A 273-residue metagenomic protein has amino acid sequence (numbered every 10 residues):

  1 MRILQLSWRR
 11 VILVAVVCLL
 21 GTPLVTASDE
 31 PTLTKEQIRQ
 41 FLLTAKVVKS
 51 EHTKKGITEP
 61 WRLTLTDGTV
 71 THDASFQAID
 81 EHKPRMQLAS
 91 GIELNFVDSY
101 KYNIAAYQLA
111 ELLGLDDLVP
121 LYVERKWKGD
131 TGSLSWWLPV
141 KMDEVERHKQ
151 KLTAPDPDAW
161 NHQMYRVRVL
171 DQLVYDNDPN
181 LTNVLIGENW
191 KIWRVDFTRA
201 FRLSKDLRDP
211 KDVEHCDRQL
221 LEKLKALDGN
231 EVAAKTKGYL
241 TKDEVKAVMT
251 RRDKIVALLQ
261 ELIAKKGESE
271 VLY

Functional and structural regions predicted by a protein language model:
R2-I12: Bacterial N-terminal signal peptides that target proteins for export
V11-P23: Bacterial N-terminal signal peptides
T26-Y273: Phosphate/dinucleotide-binding and metal-coordinating scaffold of catalytic cores in nucleotide-dependent enzymes
